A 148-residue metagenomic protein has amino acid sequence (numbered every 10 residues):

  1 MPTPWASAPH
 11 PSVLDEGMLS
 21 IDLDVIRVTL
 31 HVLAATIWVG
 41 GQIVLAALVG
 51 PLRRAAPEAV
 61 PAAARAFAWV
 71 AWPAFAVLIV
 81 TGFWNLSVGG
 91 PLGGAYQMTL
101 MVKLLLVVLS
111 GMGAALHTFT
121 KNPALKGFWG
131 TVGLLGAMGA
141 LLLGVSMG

Functional and structural regions predicted by a protein language model:
P2-G148: Polytopic transmembrane helical bundles with strong interfacial aromatic enrichment
